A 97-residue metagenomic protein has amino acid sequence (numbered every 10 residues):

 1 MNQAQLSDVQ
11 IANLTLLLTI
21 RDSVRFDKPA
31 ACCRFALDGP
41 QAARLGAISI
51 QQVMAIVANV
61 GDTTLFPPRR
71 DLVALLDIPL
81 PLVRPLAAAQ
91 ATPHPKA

Functional and structural regions predicted by a protein language model:
M1-N2, P95-A97: Short, low-complexity, intrinsically disordered N-terminal peptides in bacterial proteins
M1-Q10: Charged, compositionally biased N-terminal leader segments and the immediate start of the first structured element
Q5, C32, Q90-T92: Intrinsic disorder/low-complexity segments
N13: Solvent-exposed loop/linker segments at secondary-structure transitions that flank or connect catalytic domains
T19-A58: Amphipathic alpha-helical packing elements
N59-P95: Long, compositionally biased
